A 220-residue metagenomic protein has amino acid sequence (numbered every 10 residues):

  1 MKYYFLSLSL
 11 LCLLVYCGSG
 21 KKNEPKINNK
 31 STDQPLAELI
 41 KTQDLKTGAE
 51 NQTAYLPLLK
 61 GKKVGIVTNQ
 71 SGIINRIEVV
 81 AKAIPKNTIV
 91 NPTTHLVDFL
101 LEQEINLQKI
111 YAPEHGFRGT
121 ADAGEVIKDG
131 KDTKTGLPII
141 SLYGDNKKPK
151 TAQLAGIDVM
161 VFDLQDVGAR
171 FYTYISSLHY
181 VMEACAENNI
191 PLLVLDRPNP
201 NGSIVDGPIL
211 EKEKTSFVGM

Functional and structural regions predicted by a protein language model:
M1-Q34: Bacterial Sec-dependent N-terminal signal peptides
T42-I105: N-terminal phosphate-binding or glycine-rich loops at protein starts, especially the Walker A/P-loop of NTPases
N91-T94, H115-K134: N-terminal beta-loop-helix "entrance" segment that forms/cooperates in small-molecule cofactor or anionic ligand
I105, E187-P191: A short helix->loop->beta-strand "cap" motif at the edges of active sites that frequently abuts
N106-H115: Short internal beta-strands
G119-A123, L193-T215: Glycine-rich, charge-decorated loop segments at or immediately adjacent to ligand/cofactor-binding or catalytic sites
E125-I157, A169: Glycine-rich oxoanion-binding loops at beta->alpha junctions
D166-L178: Glycine/threonine-rich flexible loop motifs
